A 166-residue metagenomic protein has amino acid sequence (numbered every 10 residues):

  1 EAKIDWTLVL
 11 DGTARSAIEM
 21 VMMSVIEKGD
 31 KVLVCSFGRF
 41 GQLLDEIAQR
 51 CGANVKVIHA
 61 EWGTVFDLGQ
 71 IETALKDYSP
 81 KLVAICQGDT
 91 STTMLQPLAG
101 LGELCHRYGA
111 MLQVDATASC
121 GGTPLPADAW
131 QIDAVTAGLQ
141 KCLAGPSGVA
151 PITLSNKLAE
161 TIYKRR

Functional and structural regions predicted by a protein language model:
E1: Conserved active-site "lid/cap" helical segment
I4, V9, T13-R166: Conserved PLP-enzyme active-site core in the AAT-like
